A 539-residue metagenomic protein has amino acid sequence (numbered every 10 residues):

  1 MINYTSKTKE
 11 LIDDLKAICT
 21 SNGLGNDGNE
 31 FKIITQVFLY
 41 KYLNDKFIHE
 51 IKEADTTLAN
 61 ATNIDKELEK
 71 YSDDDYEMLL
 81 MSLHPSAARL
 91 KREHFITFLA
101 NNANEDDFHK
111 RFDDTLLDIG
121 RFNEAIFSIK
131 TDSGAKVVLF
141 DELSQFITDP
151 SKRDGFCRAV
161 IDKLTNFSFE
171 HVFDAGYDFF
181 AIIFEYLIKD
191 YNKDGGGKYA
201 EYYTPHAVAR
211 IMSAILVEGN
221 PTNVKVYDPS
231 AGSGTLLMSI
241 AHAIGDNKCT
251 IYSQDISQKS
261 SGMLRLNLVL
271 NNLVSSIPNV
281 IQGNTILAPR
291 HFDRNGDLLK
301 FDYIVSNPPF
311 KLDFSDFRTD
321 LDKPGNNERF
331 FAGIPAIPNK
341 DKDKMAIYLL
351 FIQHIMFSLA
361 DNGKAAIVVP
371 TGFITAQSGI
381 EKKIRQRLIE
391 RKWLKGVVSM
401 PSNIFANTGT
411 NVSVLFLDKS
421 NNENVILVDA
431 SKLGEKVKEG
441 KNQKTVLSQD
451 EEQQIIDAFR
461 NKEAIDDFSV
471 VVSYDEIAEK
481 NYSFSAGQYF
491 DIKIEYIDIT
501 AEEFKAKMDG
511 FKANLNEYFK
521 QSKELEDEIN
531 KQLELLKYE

Functional and structural regions predicted by a protein language model:
M1-I211, I215-L216, S276, T285 (+3 more regions): Non-catalytic, mostly N-terminal accessory regions of nucleic-acid modification and defense proteins
I2-Y4, L298-E539: A conserved structural/catalytic subdomain of Rossmann-like adenosyl-cofactor enzymes
L11, N26-E30, F156, F179 (+8 more regions): Helical mechanochemical/support elements of P-loop NTPase systems and associated helical scaffolds
T20, S253, L268, A288-R294 (+3 more regions): Generic recognition of flexible, low-complexity loop/linker segments
K41-F47, I51, Y191, N220 (+5 more regions): A generic secondary-structure signal for well-formed alpha-helical elements
G155-A159, K198-E201, S253, K340-K344 (+1 more regions): Alpha-helix N-cap/helix-initiation motif
K198-S306, K311-P324, V369-G372, I380-R391: Conserved S-adenosyl-L-methionine
